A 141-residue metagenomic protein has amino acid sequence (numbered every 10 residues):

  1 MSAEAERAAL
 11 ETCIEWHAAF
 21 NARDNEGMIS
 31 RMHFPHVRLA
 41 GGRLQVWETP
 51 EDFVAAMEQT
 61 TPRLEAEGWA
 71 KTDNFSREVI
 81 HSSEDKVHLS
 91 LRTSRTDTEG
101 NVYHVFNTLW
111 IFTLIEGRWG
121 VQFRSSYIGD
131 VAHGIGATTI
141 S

Functional and structural regions predicted by a protein language model:
M1-F34, E51, T139-S141: Short, low-complexity N-terminal intrinsically disordered segments enriched in polar/charged residues
N25-V79, D85: A solvent-exposed, acidic/Ser-Thr-rich amphipathic alpha-helical stretch
M32-H33, T93-R95, S125-Y127: Short beta-strand segments enriched in hydrophobic/aromatic residues within well-folded beta-rich domains
G42-L44, G100, G117: Detector for glycine-centered tight turns/loop "hinges" at secondary-structure junctions
N74-I80, R92-R95, N107-T113: Hydrophobic/aromatic beta-strand elements that line small-molecule binding cavities or substrate pockets in beta-rich
L89-S90, Q122: Beta-strand residues in well-ordered beta-sheet regions across diverse protein folds
R95-Y103: Short, cysteine-centered beta-strand-loop-beta hairpins and adjacent loop/turn segments enriched in charged/polar
H104-T138: Short beta-strand edge/turn micro-motifs at domain boundaries
